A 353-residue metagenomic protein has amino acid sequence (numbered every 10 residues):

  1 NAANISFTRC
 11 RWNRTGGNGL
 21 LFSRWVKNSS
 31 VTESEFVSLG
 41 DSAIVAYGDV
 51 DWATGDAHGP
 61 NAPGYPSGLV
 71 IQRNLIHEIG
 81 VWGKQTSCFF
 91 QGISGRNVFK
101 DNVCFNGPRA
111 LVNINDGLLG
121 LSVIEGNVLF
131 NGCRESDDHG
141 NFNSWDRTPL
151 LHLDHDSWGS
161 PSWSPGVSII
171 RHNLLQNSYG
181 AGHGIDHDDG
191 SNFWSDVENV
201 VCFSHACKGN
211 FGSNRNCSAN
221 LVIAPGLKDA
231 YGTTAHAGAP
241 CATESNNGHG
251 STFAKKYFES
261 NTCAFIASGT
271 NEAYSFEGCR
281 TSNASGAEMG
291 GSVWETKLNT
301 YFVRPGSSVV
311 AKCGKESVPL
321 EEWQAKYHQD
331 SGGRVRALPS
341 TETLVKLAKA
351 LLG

Functional and structural regions predicted by a protein language model:
N1-N4, W12: C-terminal substrate/ligand-recognition segments
R9: N-terminal cofactor/phosphate-binding cores enriched in small/glycine residues, especially glycine-rich loops such as
N13, G17-S29, V37-L351: Glycine- and acidic/polar-rich repeat regions and solenoidal domains
